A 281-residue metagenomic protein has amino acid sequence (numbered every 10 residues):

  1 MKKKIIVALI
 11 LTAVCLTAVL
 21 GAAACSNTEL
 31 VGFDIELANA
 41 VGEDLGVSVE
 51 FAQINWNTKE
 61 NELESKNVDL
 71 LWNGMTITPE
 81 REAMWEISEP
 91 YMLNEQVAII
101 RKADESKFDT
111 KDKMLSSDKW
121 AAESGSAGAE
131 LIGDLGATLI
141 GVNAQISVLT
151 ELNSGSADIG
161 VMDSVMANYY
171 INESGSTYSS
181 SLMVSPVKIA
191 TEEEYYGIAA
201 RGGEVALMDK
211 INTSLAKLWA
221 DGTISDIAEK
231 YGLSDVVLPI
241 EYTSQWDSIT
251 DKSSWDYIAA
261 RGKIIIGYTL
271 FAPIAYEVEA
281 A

Functional and structural regions predicted by a protein language model:
M1-I10: Bacterial N-terminal signal peptides that target proteins for export
L16-T28: Sec-dependent signal peptide cleavage junction
C25-M75, L139, K210, D226 (+3 more regions): Extracytoplasmic small-molecule ligand-binding "clamshell" domains of the periplasmic binding protein/Venus flytrap
T28-E43, M75, L93-L149, S164-N168 (+2 more regions): Bilobed "Venus flytrap"/periplasmic-binding protein-like clamshell domains and structurally analogous long
I35, N39, E43, S48-M114 (+2 more regions): Acidic, polar ligand-binding/catalytic clefts
G46-S48, E64-N73, D118-K119, N153-A167 (+2 more regions): Alpha-to-beta junction loops
M92-I100, G175-N212, S234-T250: Periplasmic-binding protein-like
A127-N143, T213-S254: Ligand-binding clefts/hinges and TM-proximal coupling segments of bilobed small-molecule sensing domains
